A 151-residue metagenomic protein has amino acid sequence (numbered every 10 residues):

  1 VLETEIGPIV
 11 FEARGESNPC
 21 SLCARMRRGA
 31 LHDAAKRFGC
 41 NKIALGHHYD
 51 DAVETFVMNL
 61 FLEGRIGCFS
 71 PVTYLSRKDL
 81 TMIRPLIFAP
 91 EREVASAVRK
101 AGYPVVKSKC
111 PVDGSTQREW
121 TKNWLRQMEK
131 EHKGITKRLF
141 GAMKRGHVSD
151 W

Functional and structural regions predicted by a protein language model:
V1-E3, K107: A structural preference for short, hydrophobic beta-strand core positions in alpha/beta folds
P8, G15, P19-E93: Active-site adenylate/phosphate-handling loop in enzymes that bind or generate adenylated species
E12, G67-W151: ATP/NTP-dependent adenylation/nucleotidyl-transfer catalytic domains that generate, transfer, or process NMP-activated
